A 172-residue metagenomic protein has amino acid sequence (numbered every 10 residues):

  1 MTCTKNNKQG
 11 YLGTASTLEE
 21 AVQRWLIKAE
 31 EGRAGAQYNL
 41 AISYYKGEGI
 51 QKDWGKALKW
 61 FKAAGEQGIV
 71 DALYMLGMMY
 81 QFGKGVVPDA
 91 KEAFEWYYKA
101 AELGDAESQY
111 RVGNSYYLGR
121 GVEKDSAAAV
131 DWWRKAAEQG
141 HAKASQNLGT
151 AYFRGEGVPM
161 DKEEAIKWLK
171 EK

Functional and structural regions predicted by a protein language model:
M1-K8, T17: Long, contiguous interaction/recruitment modules in multidomain scaffold/adaptor proteins
N6-G10, N39-K46, I50, L73-F82 (+2 more regions): Hydrophobic face of amphipathic alpha-helices that form TPR/SEL1-like repeat modules and related alpha-solenoid
G10, T17, W25, E30-R33 (+10 more regions): Short helix-capping/linker turns of helical repeat alpha-solenoids
K28, A63-A64, K99-A100, K135-A136 (+1 more regions): Canonical positions in the second alpha-helix
F153, P159-K172: TPR/TPR-like (Sel1-like) alpha-helical repeat modules
